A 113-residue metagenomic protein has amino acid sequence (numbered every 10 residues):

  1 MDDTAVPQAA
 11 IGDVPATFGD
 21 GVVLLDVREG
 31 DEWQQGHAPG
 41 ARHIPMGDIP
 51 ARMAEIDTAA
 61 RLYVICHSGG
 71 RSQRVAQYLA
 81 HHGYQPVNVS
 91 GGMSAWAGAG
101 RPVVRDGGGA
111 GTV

Functional and structural regions predicted by a protein language model:
M1-V23, E29-R61, G70-V113: Rhodanese-like catalytic fold shared by cysteine-dependent sulfurtransferases and DSP/PTP-type phosphatases
I65: Short, surface-exposed ligand- or partner-binding patches at beta-edge/loop junctions that are enriched in aromatics
